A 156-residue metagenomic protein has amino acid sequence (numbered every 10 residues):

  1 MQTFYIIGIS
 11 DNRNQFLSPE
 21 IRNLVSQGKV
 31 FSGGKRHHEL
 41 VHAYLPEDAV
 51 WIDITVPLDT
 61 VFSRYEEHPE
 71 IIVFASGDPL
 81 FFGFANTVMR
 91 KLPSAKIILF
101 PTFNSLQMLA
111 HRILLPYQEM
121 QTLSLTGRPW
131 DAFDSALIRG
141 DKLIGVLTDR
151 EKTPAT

Functional and structural regions predicted by a protein language model:
M1-F100, Q107-M108, W130: Class I S-adenosyl-L-methionine
Q2, I7, Q107-T156: Beta-strand/loop-alpha-helix module characteristic of Rossmann-like adenine-cofactor folds
